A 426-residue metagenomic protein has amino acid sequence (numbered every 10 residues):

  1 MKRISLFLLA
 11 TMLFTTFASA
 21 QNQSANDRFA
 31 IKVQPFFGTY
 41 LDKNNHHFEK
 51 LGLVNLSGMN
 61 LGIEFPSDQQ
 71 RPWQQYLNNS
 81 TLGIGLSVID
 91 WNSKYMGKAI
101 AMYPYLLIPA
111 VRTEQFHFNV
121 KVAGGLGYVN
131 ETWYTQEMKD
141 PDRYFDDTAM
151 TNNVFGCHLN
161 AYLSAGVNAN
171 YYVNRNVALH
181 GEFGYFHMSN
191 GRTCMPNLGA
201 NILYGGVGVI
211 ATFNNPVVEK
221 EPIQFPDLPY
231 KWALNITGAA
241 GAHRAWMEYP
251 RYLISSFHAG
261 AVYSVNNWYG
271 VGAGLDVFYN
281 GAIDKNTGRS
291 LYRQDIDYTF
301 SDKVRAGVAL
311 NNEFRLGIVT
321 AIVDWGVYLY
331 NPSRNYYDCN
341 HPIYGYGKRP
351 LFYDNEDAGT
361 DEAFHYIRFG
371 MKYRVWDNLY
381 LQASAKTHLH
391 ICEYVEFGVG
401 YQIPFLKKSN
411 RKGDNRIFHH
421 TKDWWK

Functional and structural regions predicted by a protein language model:
Q23-A25, A30, L51-S93, R251-E313 (+1 more regions): Glycine- and aromatic-enriched membrane insertion/assembly motifs of diderm outer-membrane and organelle channel
D27, L53-M59, N78, M96-M102 (+8 more regions): Residues that define the transmembrane beta-barrel architecture of outer-membrane proteins
F29-V33, S80-I84, F118-G124, L179-G181 (+8 more regions): Transmembrane beta-strands of outer-membrane beta-barrel proteins
V33, L61-F65, P104-A110, V122-L126 (+9 more regions): Residues on the lipid-exposed face of transmembrane beta-strands in outer-membrane beta-barrel proteins
P35-L41, F65-S67, L86-N92, G124-T132 (+8 more regions): Transmembrane beta-strands of outer-membrane beta-barrel pores
F36, L61-G62, N201-K220, C392-K426: Outer-membrane beta-barrel "beta-signal"
K43-F48, Y95-A99, T132-K139, G191-L198 (+6 more regions): Outer-membrane beta-barrel translocator domains and adjoining extracellular loop/strand segments of Gram-negative
Q69-P72, E114-F118, V173-L179, N215-V218 (+4 more regions): Repeated loop/turn-to-beta-strand initiation elements of outer-membrane beta-barrel proteins
